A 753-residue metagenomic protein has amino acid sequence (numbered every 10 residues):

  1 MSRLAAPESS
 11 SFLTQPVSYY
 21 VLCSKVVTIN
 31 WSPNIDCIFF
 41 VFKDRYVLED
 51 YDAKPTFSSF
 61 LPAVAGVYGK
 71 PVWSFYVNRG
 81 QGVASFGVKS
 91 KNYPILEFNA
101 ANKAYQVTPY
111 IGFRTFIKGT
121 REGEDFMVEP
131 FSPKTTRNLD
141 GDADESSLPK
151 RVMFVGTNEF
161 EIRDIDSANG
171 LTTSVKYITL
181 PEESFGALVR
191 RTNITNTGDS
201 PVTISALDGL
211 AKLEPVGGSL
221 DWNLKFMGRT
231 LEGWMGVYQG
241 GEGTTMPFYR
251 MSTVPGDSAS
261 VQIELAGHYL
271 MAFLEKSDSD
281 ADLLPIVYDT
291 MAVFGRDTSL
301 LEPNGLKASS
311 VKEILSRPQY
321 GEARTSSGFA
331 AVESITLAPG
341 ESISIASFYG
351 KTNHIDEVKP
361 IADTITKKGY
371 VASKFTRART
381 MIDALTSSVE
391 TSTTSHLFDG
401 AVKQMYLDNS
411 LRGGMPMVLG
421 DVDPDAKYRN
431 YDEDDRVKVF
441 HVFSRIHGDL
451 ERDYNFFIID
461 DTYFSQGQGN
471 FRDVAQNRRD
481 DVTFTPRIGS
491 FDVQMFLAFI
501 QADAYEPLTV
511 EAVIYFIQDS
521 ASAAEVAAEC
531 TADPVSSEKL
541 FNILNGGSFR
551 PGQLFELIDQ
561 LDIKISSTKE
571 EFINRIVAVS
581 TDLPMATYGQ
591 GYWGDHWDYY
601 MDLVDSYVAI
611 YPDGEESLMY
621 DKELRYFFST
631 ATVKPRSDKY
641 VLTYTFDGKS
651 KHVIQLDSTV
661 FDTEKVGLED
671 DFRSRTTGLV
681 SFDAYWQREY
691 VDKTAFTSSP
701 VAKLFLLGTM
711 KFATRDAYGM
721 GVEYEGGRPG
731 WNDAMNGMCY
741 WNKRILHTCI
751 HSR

Functional and structural regions predicted by a protein language model:
S2-C739: Anionic coordination/interaction segments
M735-N742, H747-S752: Mobile "lid/hinge" segments at catalytic clefts and subdomain interfaces of large enzymes
